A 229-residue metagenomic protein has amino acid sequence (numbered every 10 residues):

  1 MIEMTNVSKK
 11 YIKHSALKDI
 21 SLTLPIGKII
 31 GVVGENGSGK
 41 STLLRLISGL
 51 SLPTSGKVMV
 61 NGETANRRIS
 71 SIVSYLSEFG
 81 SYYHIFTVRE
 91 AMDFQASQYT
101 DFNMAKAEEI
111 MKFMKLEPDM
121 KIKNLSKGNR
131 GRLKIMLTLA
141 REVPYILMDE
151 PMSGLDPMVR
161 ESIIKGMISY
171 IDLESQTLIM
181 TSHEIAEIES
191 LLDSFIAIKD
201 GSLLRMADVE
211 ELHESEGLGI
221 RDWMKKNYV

Functional and structural regions predicted by a protein language model:
V33-E35: The feature captures the beta-strand-to-loop junction immediately N-terminal to the Walker
S48: Helix-to-loop junction immediately C-terminal to a conserved catalytic motif
G56-S71: Conserved ABC transporter NBD signature motif
F79-K127, L133: ABC-family P-loop ATPase nucleotide-binding domains
I146-E150: Catalytic Walker B motif of ABC-type/P-loop ATPase nucleotide-binding domains
T181-H183: H-loop/switch region of ABC-family ATPase nucleotide-binding domains
